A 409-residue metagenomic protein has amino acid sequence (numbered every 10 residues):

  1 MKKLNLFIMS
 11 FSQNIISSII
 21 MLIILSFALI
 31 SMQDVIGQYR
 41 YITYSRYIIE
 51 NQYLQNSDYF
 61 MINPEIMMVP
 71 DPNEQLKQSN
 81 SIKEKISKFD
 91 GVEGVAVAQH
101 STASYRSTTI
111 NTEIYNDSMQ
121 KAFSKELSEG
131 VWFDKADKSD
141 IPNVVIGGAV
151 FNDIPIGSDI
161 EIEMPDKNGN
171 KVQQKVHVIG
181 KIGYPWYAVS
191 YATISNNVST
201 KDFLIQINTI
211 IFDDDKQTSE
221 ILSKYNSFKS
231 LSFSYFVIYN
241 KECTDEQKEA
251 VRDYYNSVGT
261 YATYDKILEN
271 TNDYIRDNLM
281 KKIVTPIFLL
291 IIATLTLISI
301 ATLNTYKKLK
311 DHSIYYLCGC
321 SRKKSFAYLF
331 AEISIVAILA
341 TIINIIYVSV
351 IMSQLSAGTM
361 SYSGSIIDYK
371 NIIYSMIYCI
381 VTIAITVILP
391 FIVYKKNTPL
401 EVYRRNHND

Functional and structural regions predicted by a protein language model:
K3-S12: A short amphipathic helical element positioned immediately N-terminal to and/or at the very start of a transmembrane
S10, I16, T302, D311-S356 (+4 more regions): Transmembrane alpha-helical interface segments in multi-pass membrane proteins
Q13-I42, Y274-S313, S334-Y347, I385: Hydrophobic alpha-helical transmembrane segments of multi-pass inner-membrane transport and secretion
V35-M119, G358-T359: Membrane-proximal extracellular/periplasmic loop immediately following the first transmembrane helix
T109-D214: Hydrophobic secondary-structure segments that place a key small or acidic residue at a functional site
F151, N208-F212, Q217-D253: A short beta-strand structural signal in non-transmembrane regions
I238-I292, Y306: Peri-transmembrane interface segments
S375-D409: C-terminal membrane-exit region of the final transmembrane helix in multipass inner-membrane proteins
